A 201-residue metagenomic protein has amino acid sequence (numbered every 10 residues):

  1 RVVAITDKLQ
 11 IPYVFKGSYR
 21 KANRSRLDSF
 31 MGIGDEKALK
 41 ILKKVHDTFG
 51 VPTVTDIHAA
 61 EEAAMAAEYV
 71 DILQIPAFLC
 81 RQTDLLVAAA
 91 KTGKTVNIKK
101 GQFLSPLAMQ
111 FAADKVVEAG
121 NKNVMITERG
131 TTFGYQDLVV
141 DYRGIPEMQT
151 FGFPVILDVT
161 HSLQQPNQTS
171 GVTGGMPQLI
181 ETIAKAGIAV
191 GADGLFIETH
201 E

Functional and structural regions predicted by a protein language model:
R1, S25-I33, V51-D56, I75-A77 (+2 more regions): Active-site mouth loops of central-metabolism enzymes
R1, Y13-D35, T199-E201: Glycine-rich, proline-tolerant flexible connector loops at the mouths of alpha/beta enzymes
R1-D7, N23, V117-A119, V172-T173: Catalytic-site microenvironment of enzymes that process N-acetyl-hexosamine-containing cell-wall polysaccharides
V2-L9, F30-V54, A88-T95, I145-L157 (+1 more regions): Alpha-helix-loop-beta-strand connector modules within alpha/beta enzyme cores
T6-I11, F49, V116-V124: Short helix-capping segments at alpha-helix termini
L9-S18, P52-I57, L157-V159, D193-E201: Short beta-strand segments at enzyme active-site cores
I33-G34, T48-E62, D71-D84, T95-P106 (+1 more regions): Catalytic beta/alpha-barrel core
T92-T199: Catalytic alpha/beta core domains of metabolic enzymes, predominantly
